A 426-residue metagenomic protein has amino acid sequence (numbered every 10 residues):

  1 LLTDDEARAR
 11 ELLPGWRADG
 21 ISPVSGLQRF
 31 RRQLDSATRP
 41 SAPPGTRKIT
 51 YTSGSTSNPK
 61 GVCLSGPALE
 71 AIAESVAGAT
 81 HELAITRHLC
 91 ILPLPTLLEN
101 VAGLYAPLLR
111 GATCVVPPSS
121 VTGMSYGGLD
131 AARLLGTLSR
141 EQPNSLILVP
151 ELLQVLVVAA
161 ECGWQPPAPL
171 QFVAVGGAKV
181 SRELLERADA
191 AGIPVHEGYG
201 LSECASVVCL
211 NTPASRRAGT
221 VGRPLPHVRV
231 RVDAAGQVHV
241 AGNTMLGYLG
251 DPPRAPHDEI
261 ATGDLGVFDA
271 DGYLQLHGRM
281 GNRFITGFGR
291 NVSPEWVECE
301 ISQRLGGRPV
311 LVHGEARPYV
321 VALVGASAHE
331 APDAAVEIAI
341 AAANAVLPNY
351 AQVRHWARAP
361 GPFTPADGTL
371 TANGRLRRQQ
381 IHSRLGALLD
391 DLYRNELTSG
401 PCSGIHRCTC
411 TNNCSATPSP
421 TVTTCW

Functional and structural regions predicted by a protein language model:
L1-P40, S139, A328: Structural core segment of the AMP-binding/adenylate-forming
R39, R47-E74: Conserved AMP-binding A3 loop
G66, L201-G219, M245-G247, A328-H329: Active-site loops of AMP-binding adenylate-forming
E70-R87, L94-S145, P150-Q154, A159-A160: Conserved AMP-binding/adenylation subdomain of ANL enzymes
L109-A112, P143-I147, V157-R216: Gly/Ser/Thr-rich phosphate-binding loop
T220-P224, D233-E259, Y273, R290-V292: Conserved ATP/PPi-binding loop(s) of AMP-dependent carboxylate-activating enzymes
G236-G242, L265-H355, P362, T417: AMP-binding/adenylate-forming catalytic core of the ANL superfamily
F284, P309-L311, P318, N344-P418: Conserved C-terminal "lid"/linker of ANL adenylate-forming enzymes
